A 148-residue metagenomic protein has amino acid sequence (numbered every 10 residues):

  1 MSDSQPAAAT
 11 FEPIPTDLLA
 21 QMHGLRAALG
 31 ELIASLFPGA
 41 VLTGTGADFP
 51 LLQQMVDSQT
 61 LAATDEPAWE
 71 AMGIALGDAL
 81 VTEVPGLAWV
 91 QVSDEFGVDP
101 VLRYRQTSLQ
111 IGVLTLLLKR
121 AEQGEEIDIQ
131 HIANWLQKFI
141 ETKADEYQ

Functional and structural regions predicted by a protein language model:
S2-E66: N-terminal low-complexity, intrinsically disordered segments
G39, G86-L87, H131: Short, well-ordered coil loops that connect the C-terminus of an alpha-helix to the N-terminus of a beta-strand
G44-A47, S93, I132: Short coil/turn segments at secondary-structure boundaries
T45-D48, A68-G77, Q110, L114: Short runs of predominantly hydrophobic/aromatic residues within well-ordered alpha helices that form helix-helix
Q59-R105: Amphipathic, interaction-prone secondary-structure segments
V101-Q148: A recognition module on extended beta-rich or small alphabeta surfaces enriched in W/G with H and D/E
